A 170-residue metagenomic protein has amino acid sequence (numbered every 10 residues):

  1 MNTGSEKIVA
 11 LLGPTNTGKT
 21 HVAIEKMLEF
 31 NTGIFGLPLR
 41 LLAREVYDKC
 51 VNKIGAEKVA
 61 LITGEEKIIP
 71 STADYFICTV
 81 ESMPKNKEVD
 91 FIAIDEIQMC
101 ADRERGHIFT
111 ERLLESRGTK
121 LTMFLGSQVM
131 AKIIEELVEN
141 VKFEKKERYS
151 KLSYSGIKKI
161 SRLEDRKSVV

Functional and structural regions predicted by a protein language model:
T3-V22: Walker A/P-loop
T17-T32, K49-V51: Walker A/P-loop NTP-binding motif
V22, M27, I108, Y149-V170: Conserved interdomain hinge at the start of the Helicase C-terminal
T32, A73-Y75, E88-F91, G118-F124: Loop/turn-to-beta-strand initiation segments
T32-A43, M123-F124, E164-V170: Conserved strand-helix element at the start of the C-terminal RecA-like helicase core
V51-E88: Inter-Walker segment of RecA-like/P-loop motor cores
V80, D95-I97: Walker B catalytic acidic pair
M99-K159: Post-DEXD/H (motif II) to motif III coupling segment of the RecA-like Helicase ATP-binding lobe
